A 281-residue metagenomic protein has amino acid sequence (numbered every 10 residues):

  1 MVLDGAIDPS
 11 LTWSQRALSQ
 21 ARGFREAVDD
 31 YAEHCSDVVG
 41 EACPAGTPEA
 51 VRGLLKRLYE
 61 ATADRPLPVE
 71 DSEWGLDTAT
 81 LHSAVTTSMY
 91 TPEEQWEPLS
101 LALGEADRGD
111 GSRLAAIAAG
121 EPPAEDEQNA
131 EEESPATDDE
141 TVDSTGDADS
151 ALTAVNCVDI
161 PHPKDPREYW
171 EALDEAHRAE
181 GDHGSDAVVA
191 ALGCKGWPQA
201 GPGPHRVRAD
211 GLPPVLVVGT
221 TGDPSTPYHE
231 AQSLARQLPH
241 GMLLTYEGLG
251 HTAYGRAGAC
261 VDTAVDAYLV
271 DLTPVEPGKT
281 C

Functional and structural regions predicted by a protein language model:
V2-A50, L101-R108, A116-E125: A catalytic-pocket lid/entrance helix-loop region that shapes and gates access to the active site across common
E41-A45, E97, L243-T245, P274-T280: Acidic/polar loop patches that form or flank catalytic/metal-binding clefts of enzymes that bind anionic ligands
A50-P213, A257: Alpha/beta-hydrolase fold active-site neighborhood
C157, D223, L234, L243 (+1 more regions): Hydrophobic, well-ordered secondary-structure elements that form the walls of internal hydrophobic environments
G211, L216-G219, D223: Short beta-strand/loop motif that positions the catalytic acidic residue of the alpha/beta-hydrolase fold
P224-H229: Conserved alpha/beta-hydrolase "acid-adjacent" motif
E230-P239, L243-G250: C-terminal soluble interaction/assembly domains
E247-C281: Catalytic active-site module of serine/aspartate enzymes centered on a nucleophile-bearing elbow/loop
